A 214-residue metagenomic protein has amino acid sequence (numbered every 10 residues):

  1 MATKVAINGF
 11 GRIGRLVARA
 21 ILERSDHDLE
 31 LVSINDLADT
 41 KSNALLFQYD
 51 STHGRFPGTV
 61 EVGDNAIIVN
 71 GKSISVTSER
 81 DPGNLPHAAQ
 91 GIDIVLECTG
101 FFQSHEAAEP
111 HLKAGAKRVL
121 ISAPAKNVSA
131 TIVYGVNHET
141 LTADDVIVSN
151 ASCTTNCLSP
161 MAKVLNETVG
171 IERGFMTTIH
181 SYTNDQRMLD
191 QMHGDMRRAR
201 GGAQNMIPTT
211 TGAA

Functional and structural regions predicted by a protein language model:
M1-M188, M192-A199: N-terminal Rossmann-like NAD(P) cofactor-binding subdomain of oxidoreductases, focused on the glycine-rich
Q191-A203, I207-A214: Long, contiguous binding/interaction regions
